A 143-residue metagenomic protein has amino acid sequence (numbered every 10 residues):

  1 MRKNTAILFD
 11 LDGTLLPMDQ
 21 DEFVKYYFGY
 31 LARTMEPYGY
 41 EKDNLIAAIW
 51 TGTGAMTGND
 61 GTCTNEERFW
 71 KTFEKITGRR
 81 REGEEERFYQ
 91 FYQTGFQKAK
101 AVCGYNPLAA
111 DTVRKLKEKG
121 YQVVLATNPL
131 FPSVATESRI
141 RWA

Functional and structural regions predicted by a protein language model:
M1-W50: Active-site neighborhood of HAD-like aspartate-dependent phosphohydrolases
L15-P17, G54-M56, T127-F131: Short histidine/acidic/glycine/proline-rich micro-motifs that form metal- and phosphate-coordinating active-site loops
Q20-K25, T62, S133-V134: Short, flexible/disordered intra-domain loops and linkers
Y26, Y30, K71-T72, D111: Alpha-helical elements of Rossmann-like donor-binding domains used by nucleotide-donor carbohydrate transfer enzymes
T34, T72-F73, K115, R139 (+1 more regions): Residues within well-ordered alpha helices
I46-Q93: A metal-dependent, Asp-based hydrolase signature
C63-R68, T136-E137, R141-W142: Short, electropositive alpha-helical surface patch
Q90-V102, A109-R141: Substrate-recognition element of Asp-dependent hydrolases with the DxDx(T/V) motif
